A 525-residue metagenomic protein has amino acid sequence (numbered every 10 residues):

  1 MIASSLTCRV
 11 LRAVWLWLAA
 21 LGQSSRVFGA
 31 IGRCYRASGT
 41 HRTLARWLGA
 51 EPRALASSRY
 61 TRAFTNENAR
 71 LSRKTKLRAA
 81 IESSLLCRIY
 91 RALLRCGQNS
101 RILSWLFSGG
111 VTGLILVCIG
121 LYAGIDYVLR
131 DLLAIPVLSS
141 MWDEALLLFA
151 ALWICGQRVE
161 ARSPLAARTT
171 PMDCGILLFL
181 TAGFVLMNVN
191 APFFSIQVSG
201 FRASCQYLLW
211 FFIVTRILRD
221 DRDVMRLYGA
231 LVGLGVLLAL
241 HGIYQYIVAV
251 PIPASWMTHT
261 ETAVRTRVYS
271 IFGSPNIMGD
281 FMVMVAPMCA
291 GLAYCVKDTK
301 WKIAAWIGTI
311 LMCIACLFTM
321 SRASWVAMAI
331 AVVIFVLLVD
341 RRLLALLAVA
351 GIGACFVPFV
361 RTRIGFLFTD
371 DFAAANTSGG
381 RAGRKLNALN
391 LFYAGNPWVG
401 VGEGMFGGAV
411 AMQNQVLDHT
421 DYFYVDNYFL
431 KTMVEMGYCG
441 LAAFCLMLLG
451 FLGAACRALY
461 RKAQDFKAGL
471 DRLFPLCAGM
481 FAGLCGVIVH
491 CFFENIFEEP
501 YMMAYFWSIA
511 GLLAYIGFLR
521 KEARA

Functional and structural regions predicted by a protein language model:
A3-S5, V10-L21, R73, R78-E82 (+6 more regions): A juxtamembrane structural motif centered on a specific transmembrane helix
G22, T75-V159, V185-V189: N-terminal signal-anchor transmembrane segment
G120, F149-L152, R342-A350, A478-A525: Transmembrane alpha-helices of multi-pass inner-membrane enzymes
W142-L147, P171-T181, F194-R216, G229 (+1 more regions): Aromatic-anchored transmembrane helix interface
L180, F184-V185, L209, M225-V264 (+5 more regions): Alpha-helical transmembrane segments of multi-pass inner-membrane proteins
N188, L240, Y246-A249, T319 (+3 more regions): A membrane-periplasm/extracellular boundary helix in multi-pass inner-membrane enzymes that assemble envelope glycans
F368-N387, A394-M436, R457-K462: Long extracytoplasmic/lumenal interhelical loops at the membrane interface of multi-pass membrane proteins
Y438-C485: Hydrophobic transmembrane alpha-helices and their immediate junctions
